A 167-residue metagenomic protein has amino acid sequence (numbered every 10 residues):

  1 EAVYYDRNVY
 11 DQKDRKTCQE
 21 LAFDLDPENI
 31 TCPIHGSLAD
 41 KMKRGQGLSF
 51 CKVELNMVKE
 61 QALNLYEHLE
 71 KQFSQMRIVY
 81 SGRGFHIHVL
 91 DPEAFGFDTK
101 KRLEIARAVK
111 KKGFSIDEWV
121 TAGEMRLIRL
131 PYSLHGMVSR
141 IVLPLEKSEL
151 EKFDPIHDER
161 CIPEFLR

Functional and structural regions predicted by a protein language model:
E1-L55, E118, R167: SsDNA-processing nucleotidyl-transfer enzymes
D6-K13, Y66-E67, Q72-Y80, I116-D117: Catalytic micro-motifs at enzyme active sites that drive phosphoryl/nucleotidyl and oxygen chemistry
C18-D24, Q75-D98, L127-P131: Histidine-centered divalent-metal-coordination microenvironment in nucleic-acid enzymes
T31-K71, V89-E118, M137-C161: Helical (often loop-to-helix) elements that flank the catalytic cores of nucleotide-handling enzymes
R126-R140: Flexible glycine/acidic-rich beta-alpha junction loops that bind and position SAM and/or redox cofactors in anaerobic
C161-R167: Long, low-complexity intrinsically disordered regions
